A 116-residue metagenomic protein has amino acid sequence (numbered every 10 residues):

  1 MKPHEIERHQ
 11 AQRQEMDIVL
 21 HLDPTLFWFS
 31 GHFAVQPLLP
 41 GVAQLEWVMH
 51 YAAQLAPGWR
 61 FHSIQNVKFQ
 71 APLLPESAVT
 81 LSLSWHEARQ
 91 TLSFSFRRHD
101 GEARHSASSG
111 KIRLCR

Functional and structural regions predicted by a protein language model:
M1-L39: Catalytic strand-loop segment that frames the active site of acyl-thioester-processing enzymes
P3-H4, R13-Q14, S84-R116: HotDog/MaoC-like acyl-thioester-processing domains
E5-I6, F61-I64, A107: A broad structural signal for short, well-ordered beta-strand segments within beta-sheet-rich domains
L20-L22, F69, L114: Hydrophobic residues in beta-strands and at strand termini
W28, W47, F94-F96: Tryptophan-centered motif/residue detector
V48-E87: Hydrophobic beta-strand-centered segment that forms part of the acyl-chain substrate-binding groove
